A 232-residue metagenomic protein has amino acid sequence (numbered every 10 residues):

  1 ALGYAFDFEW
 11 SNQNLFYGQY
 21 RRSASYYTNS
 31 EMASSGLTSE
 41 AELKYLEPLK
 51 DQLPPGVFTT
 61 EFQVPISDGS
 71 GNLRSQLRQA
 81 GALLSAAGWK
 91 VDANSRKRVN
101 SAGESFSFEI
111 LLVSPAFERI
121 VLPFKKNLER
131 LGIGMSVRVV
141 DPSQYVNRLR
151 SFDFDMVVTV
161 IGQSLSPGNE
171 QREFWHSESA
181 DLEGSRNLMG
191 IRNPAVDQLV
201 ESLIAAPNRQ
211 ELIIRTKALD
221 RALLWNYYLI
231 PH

Functional and structural regions predicted by a protein language model:
A1-K126, A218: Append "and occasionally in soluble cytosolic enzymes with long acidic Gly/Pro-rich linkers
A1-L2, L84, I110, L128 (+4 more regions): Residue-level signal for nonpolar/aromatic packing positions in well-ordered secondary structure
N12, L46-D68, L73, A82 (+4 more regions): Extracytoplasmic/peripheral linker and loop segments enriched in polar/acidic and small residues with frequent Thr/Pro
K90, G134-S136, D155: Residue-level detector of anion-binding/catalytic polar loops
N94, E104-E109, K126-V140, Q198 (+1 more regions): A local structural motif
L122-L131, S143-F154: Short helices/loops that flank or line small-molecule/ion binding pockets
T159-S164: Beta->alpha turn/N-cap motifs
P167-Q171: Short beta-strand-centered segments that line the small-molecule binding cleft or hinge of alpha/beta clamshell
